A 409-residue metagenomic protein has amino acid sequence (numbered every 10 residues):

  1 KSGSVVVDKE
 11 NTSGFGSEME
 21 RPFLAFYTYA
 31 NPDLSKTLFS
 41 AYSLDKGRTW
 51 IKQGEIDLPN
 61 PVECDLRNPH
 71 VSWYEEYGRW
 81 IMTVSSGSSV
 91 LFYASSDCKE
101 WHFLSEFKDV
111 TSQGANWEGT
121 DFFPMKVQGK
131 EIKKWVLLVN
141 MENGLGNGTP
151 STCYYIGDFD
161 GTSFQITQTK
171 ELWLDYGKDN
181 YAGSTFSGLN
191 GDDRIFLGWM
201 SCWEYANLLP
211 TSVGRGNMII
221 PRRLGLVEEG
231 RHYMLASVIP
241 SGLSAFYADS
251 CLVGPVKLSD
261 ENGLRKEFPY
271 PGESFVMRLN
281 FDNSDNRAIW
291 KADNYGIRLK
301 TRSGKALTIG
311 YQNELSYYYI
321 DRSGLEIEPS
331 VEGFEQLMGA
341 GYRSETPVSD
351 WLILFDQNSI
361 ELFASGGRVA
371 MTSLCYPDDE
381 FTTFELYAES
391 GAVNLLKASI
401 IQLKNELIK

Functional and structural regions predicted by a protein language model:
K1-P69, W73-W117, K126-Y176, M200-P255 (+3 more regions): Beta-rich carbohydrate-recognition and catalytic domains
W117-T120, Y181-G183: Repeated scaffold domains used in trafficking and secretory/extracellular systems, primarily beta-propellers
G129-E131, I156-K409: Beta-rich accessory regions
